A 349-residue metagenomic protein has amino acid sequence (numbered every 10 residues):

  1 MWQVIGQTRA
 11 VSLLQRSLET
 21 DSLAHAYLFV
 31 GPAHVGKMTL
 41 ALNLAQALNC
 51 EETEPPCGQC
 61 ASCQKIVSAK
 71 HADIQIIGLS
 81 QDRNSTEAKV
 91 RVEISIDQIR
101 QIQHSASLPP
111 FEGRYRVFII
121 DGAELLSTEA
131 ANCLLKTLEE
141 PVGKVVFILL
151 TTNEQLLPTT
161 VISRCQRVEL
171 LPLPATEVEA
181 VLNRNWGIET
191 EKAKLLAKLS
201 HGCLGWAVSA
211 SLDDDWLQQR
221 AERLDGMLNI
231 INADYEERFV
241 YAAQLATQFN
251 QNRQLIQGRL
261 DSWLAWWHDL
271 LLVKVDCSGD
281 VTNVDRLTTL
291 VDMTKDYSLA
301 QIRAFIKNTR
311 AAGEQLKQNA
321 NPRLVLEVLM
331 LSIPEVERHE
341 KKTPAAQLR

Functional and structural regions predicted by a protein language model:
M1-A47, K65, G143-V145, T152-S262 (+2 more regions): Charged, glycine-rich active-site and insertion segments that engage polyanionic ligands
M1-E129, T294: Clamp-loader machinery-focused feature within the broader ASCE/P-loop NTPase space
L126, L135-E139, Q257: Short, surface-exposed loop and linker segments with low hydrophobicity and enrichment for Pro/Ser/Thr
N132-L149: Conserved catalytic/switch belt of AAA+ P-loop NTPases
